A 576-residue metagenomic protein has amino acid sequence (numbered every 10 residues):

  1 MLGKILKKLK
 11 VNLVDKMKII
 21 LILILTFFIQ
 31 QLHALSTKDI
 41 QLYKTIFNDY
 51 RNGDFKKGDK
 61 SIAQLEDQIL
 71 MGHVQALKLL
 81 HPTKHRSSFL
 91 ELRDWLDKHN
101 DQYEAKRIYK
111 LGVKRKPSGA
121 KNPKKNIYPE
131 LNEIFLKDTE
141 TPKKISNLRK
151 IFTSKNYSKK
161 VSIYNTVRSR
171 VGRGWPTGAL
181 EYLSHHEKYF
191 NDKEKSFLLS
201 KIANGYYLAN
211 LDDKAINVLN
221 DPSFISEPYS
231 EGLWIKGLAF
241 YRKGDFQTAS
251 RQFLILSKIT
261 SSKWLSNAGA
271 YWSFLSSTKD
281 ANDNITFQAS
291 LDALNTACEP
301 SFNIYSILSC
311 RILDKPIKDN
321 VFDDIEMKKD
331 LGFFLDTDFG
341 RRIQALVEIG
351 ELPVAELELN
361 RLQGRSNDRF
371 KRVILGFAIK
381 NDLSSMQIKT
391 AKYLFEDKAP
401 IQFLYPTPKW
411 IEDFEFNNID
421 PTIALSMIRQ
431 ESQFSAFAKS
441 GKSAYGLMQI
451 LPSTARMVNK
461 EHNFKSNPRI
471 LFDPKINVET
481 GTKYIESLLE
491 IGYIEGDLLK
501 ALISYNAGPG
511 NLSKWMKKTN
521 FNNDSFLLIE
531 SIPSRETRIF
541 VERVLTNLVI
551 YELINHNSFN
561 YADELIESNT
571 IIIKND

Functional and structural regions predicted by a protein language model:
M1-D15: N-terminal secretory signal peptides that target proteins for export/translocation
K16-A34: Classical Sec-dependent N-terminal signal peptides that target proteins to the secretory pathway
A34-V74, P123-N165, V321-D330, F334-D338 (+1 more regions): N-terminal leader/linker segments that initiate helical-solenoid repeat arrays
F55-D59, K137-F152, W175-K188, N210-P222 (+3 more regions): Repeat-mediated protein-protein interaction surfaces in helical alpha-solenoids
D67-G72, A76-H81, H85-E104, L111 (+13 more regions): Catalytic glycan-binding domains that act on GlcNAc-containing polysaccharides
K106, K110-Y128, L136: Terminal, intrinsically disordered low-complexity segments enriched in charged/polar and proline residues
S154-K159, N165-Y182, H186, D192: Solenoidal tandem-repeat scaffolds enriched in leucines and small polar residues
